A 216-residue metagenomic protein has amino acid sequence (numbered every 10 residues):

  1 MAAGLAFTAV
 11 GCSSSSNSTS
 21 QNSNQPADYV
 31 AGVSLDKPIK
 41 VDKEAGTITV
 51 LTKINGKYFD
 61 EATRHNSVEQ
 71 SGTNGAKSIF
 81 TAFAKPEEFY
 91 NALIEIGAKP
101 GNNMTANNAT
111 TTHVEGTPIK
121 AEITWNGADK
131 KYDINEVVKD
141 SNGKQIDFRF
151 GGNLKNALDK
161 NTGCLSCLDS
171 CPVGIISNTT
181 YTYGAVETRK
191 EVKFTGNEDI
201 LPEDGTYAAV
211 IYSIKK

Functional and structural regions predicted by a protein language model:
M1-G4: Sec-dependent N-terminal signal peptides
T8-G11: C-terminal motif of bacterial Sec signal peptides marking the signal peptidase cleavage site
S13-S15: Bacterial signal peptide processing site
N17-P26: Low-complexity, Pro/Thr/Ser/Glu-rich flexible segments characteristic of extracytoplasmic/periplasmic regions
P26-K216: Long, low-hydrophobicity ectodomains and other hydrophilic envelope-associated domains
